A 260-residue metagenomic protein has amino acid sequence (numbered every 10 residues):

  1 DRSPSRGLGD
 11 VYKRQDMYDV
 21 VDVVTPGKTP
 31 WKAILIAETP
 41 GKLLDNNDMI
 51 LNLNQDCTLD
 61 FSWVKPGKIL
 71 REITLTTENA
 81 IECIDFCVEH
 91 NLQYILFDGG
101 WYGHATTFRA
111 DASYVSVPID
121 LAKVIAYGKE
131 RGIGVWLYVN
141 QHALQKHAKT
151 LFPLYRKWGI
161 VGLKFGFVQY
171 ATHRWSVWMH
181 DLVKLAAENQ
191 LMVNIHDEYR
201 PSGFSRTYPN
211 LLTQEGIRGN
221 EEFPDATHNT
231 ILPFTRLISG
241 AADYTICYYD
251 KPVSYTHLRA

Functional and structural regions predicted by a protein language model:
D1-L8, Y12, H257-A260: Single conserved hydrophobic/aromatic residue that forms the stacking wall/gate of nucleotide- or nucleobase-binding
R6-N52: N-terminal accessory beta-strand-rich subdomains and adjacent acidic, glycine-rich linkers that precede catalytic cores
G7, H90-N91, W158-G159: Short loop/turn motifs at secondary-structure junctions
V21-P26, F61-S62, K184-L185: A general structural signal for short secondary-structure junctions and capping/turn motifs
K32-A33, P40, D45-E82, F86 (+1 more regions): An acidic-aromatic substrate-binding cleft motif
G99-L258: Aromatic- and carboxylate-enriched substrate-binding clefts and catalytic-loop regions of carbohydrate-active enzymes
